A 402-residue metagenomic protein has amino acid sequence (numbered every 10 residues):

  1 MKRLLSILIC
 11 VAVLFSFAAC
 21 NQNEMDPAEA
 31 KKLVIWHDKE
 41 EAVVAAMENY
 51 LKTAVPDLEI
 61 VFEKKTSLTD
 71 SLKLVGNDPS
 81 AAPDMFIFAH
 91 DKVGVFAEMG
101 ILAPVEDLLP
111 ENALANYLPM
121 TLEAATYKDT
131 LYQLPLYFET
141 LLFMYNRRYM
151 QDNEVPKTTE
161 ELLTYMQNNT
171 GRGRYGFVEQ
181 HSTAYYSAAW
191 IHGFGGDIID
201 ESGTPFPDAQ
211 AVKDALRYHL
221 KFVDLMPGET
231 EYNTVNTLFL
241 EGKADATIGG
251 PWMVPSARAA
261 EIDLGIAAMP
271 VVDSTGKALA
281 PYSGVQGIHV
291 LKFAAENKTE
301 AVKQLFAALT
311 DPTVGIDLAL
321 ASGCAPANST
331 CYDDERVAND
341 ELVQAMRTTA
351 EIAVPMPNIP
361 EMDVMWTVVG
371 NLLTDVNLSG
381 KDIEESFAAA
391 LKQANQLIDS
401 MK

Functional and structural regions predicted by a protein language model:
S6, F17-G94, D273-G276, N297-E300 (+5 more regions): Conserved N-terminal structural module of periplasmic/extracytoplasmic solute-binding proteins
C20, A319-D375, D399-M401: Long, aromatic- and glycine/proline-rich binding clefts that accommodate carbohydrate-like moieties
T53, D224-P227, R258-S322: Extracytoplasmic/periplasmic substrate-recognition and gating elements
T53-Y117, R148, N153, D245-A246 (+3 more regions): Extracytoplasmic "Venus flytrap"/periplasmic binding protein-like
K73-N77, A81-D84, N112-R148, Y175-G176 (+2 more regions): A structural signal for short loop-to-beta-strand junctions that line the ligand-binding cleft of periplasmic/secreted
F88-L142, K157-L163, G171, D263-A268 (+2 more regions): Hinge/lid segment of periplasmic solute-binding proteins
D91-I101, P119-K157, E179-E201, S283-K292 (+1 more regions): Periplasmic solute-binding protein
M166, S202-Y232: Glycine-centered hinge/linker elements that transmit conformational signals in sensory and ligand-binding systems
